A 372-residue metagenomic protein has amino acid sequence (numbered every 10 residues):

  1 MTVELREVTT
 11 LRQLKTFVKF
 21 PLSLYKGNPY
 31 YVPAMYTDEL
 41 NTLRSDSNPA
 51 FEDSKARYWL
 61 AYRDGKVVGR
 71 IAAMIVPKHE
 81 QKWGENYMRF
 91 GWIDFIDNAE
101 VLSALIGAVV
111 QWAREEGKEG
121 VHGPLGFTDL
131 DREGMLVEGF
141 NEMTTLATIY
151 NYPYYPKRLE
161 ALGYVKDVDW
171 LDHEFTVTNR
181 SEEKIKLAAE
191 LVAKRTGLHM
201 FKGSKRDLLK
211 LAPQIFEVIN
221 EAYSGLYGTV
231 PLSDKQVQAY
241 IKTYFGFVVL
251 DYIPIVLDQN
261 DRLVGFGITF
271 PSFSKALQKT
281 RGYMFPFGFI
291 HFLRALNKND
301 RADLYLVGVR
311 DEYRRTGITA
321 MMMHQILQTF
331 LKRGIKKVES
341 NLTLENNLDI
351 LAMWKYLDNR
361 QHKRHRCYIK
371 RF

Functional and structural regions predicted by a protein language model:
M1-V3, F175-T178, I369-F372: Short beta-strand-to-coil "C-cap" segments at the C-terminal boundary of structured domains/repeats, marking
M1-Y30: Generic start-of-chain signal for non-secretory N-termini
P21-R63, I71-Q81, K202, R206-G308: A conserved beta-strand-loop-helix scaffold within acyl/acetyltransferase catalytic domains
K82-G163, T280-Y356: Acyl-donor binding region in acyl/amide transferases
I149-Y227: Acyltransferase donor/substrate-recognition loop-hinge adjacent to the catalytic core
Y356-C367, R371: A structural motif corresponding to the C-terminal lobe/cap of the Radical SAM core domain
